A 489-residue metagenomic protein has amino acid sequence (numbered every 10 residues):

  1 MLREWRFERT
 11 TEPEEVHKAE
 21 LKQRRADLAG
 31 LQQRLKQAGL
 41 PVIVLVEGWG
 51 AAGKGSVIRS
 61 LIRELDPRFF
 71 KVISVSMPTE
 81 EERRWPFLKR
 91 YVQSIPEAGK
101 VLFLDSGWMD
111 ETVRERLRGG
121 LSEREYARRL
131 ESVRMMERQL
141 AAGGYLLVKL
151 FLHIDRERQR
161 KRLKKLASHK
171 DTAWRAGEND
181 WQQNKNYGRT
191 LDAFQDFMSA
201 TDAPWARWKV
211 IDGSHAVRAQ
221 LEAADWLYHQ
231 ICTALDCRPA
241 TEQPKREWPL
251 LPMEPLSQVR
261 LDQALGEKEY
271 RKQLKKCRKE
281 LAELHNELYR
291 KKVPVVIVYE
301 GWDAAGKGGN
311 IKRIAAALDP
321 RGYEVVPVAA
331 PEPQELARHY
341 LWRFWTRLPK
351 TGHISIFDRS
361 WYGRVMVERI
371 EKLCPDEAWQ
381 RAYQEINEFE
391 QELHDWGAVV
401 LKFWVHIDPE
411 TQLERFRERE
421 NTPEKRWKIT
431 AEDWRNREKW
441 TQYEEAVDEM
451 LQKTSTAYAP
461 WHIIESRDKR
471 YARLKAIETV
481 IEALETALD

Functional and structural regions predicted by a protein language model:
M1-D489: Glycine-rich phosphate-binding loop of ATP-dependent small-molecule kinases
